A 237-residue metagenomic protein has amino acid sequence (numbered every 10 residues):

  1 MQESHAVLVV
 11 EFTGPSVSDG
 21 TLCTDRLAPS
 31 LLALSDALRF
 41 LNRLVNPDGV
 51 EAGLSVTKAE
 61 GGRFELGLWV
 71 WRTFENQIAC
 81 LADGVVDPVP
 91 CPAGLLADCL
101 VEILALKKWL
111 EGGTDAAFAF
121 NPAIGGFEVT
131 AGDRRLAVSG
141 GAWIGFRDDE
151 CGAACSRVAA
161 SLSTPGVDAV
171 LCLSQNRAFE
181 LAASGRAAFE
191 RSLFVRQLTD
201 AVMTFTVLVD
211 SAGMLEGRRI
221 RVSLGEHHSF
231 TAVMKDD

Functional and structural regions predicted by a protein language model:
M1-G126, T130-D133, A137, G141: Protein-protein interaction interfaces in oligomeric scaffolds, predominantly long amphipathic alpha-helices
G132-D236: Long, positively charged binding patches that form subdomain-scale interaction surfaces for polyanionic ligands
